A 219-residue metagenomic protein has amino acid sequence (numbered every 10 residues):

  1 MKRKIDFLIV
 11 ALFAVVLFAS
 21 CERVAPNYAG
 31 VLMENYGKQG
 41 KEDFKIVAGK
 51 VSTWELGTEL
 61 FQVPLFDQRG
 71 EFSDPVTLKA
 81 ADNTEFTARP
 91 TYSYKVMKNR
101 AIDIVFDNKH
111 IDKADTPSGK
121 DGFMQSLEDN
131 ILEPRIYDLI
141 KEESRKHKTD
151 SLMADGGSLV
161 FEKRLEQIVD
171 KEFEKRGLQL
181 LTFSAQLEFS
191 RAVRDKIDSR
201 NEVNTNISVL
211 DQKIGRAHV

Functional and structural regions predicted by a protein language model:
M1-L8: Bacterial N-terminal signal peptides that target proteins for export
I9-L17: Bacterial N-terminal signal peptides
P26: Classical protein tyrosine phosphatase
G30-L56: Post-signal peptide N-terminal segment of mature Sec-exported envelope proteins
E34, F66-D67: Short, charged, low-hydrophobicity "junction" segments
T53-F66: N-terminal amphipathic/basic membrane-interacting segments and domains, especially the gasdermin N-terminal
S73-H218: Elongated, amphipathic alpha-helices that form coiled-coils and helical stalk/scaffold elements used
